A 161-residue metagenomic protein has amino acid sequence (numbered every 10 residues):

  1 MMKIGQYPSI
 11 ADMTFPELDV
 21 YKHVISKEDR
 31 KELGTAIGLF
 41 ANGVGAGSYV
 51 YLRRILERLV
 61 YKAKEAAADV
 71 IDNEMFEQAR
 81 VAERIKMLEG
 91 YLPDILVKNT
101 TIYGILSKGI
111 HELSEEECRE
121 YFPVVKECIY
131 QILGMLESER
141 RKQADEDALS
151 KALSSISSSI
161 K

Functional and structural regions predicted by a protein language model:
M1-I25: Helix-loop junctions and short alpha-helical segments
M1-I4, A67-K161: Long, charged low-complexity segments
H23-E28, V97: Short helix-capping and inter-helix turn/linker motifs at the boundaries of alpha-helical repeat units
E28-K31, T101: Alpha-helix N-cap/N′ positions at the starts of helices
S48-I71: Hydrophobic alpha-helical packing segments in soluble, helical-rich domains
